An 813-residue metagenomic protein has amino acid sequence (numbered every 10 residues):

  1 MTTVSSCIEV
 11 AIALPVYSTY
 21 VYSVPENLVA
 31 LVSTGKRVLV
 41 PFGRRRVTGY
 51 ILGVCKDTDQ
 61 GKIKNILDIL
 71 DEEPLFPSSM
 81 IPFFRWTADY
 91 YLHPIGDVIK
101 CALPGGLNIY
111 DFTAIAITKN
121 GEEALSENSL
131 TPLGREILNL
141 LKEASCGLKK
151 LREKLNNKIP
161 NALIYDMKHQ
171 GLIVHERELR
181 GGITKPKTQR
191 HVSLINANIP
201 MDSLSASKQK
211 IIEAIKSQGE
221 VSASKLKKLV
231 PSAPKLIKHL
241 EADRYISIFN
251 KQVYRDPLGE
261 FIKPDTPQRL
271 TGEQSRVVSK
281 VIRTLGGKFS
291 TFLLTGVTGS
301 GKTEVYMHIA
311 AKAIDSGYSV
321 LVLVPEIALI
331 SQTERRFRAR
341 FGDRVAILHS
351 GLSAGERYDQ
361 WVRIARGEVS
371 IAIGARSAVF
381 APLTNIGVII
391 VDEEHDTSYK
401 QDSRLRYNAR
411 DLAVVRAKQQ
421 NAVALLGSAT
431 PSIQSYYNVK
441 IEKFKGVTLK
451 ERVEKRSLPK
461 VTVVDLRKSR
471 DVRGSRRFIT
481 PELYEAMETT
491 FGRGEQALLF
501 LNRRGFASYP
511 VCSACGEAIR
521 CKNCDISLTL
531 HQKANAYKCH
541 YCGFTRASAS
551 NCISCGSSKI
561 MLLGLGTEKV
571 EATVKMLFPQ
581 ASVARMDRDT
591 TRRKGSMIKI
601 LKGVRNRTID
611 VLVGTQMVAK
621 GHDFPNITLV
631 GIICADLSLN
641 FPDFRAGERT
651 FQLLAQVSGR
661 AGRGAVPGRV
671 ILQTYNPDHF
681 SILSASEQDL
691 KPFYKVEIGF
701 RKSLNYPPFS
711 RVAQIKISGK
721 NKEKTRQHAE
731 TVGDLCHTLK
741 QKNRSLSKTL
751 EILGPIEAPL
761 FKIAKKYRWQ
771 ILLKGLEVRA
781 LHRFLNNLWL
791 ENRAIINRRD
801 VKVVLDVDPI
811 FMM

Functional and structural regions predicted by a protein language model:
M1-S428, K440-R456, L739, L772 (+2 more regions): Accessory, non-ATPase domains that flank or precede helicase/AAA+ motor cores in DNA-metabolism machines
T3-C7, Y17, G494, P667 (+3 more regions): A general secondary-structure signal for short beta-strands and their flanking turns/coil in non-transmembrane regions
R46, K748-E777: Short, intrinsically disordered low-complexity segments
L155, V574, V657-A661, C736-N743 (+1 more regions): Hydrophobic, Leu/Ile/Phe/Ala-enriched alpha-helical segments that form helix-helix packing faces
D265-T271, S275-S279, G287-R726, P759-F761 (+3 more regions): Inter-lobe coupling/hinge segments of SF2-like helicase ATPases
V583-A584, L739-A758, R799-V807: Short beta-strand elements
E723-T738: Extracytoplasmic/periplasmic
Q727, A764, R783-F784: Short conserved micro-motifs at the rims of enzyme active sites and ligand-binding pockets
